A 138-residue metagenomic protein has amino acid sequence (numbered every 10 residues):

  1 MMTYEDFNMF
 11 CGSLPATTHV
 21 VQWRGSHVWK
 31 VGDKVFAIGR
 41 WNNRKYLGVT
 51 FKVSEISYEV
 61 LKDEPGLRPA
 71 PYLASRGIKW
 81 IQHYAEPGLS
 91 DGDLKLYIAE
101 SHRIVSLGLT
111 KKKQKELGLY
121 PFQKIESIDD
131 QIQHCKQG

Functional and structural regions predicted by a protein language model:
M1-G138: Charge-dense, helix-prone N-terminal extensions
